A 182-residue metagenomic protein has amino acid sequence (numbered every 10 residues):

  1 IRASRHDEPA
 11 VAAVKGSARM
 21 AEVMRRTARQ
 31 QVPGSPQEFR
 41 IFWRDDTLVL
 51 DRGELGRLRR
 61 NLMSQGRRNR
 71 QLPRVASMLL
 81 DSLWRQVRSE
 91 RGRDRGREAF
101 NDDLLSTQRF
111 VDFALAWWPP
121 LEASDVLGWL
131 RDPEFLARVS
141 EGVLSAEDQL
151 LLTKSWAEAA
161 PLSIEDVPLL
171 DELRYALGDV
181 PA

Functional and structural regions predicted by a protein language model:
I1-A182: Alpha-helical nucleic-acid-binding subdomain of P-loop helicases immediately C-terminal to the Walker A/P-loop
